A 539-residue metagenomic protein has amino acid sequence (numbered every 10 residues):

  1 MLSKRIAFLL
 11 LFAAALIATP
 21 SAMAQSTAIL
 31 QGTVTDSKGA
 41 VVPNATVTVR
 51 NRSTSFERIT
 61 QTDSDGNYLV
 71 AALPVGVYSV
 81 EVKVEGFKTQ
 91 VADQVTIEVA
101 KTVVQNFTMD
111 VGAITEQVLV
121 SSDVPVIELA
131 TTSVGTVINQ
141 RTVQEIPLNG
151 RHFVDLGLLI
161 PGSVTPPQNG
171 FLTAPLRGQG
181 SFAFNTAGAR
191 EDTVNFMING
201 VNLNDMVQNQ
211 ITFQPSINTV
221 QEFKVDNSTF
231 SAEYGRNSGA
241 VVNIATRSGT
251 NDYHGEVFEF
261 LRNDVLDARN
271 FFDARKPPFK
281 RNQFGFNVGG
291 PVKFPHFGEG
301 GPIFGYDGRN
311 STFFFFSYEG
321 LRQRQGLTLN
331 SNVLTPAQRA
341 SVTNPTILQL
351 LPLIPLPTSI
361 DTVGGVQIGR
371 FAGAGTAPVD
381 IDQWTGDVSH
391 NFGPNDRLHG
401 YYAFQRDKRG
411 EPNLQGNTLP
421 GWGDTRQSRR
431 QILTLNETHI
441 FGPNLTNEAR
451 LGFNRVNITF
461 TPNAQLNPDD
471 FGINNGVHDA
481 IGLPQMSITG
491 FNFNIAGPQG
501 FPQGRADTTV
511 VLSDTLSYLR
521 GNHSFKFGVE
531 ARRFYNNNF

Functional and structural regions predicted by a protein language model:
L2-N139: Periplasm-facing N-terminal accessory domains of Gram-negative outer-membrane beta-barrel systems
S26, L30, P43, R58-T60 (+5 more regions): Structural detector for hydrophobic anchor residues on beta-strands
R50, A71, K83-E85, D110 (+5 more regions): Surface-exposed loop and edge beta-strand positions of immunoglobulin-like domains
E116, V126-N185, R190-V194, I198-V207 (+6 more regions): Acidic, glycine-rich flexible loop segments
N395-L398, N444-N447, H523-F525: Repeated loop/turn-to-beta-strand initiation elements of outer-membrane beta-barrel proteins
Q427-S428, N436-N444, A449: Outer membrane beta-barrel translocator domains of Type V secretion systems
Q499-R505: Acyl-group handling in specialized metabolite and lipid biosynthesis
F527-F539: Carboxylate/His-rich catalytic cores and anion/metal-binding grooves
